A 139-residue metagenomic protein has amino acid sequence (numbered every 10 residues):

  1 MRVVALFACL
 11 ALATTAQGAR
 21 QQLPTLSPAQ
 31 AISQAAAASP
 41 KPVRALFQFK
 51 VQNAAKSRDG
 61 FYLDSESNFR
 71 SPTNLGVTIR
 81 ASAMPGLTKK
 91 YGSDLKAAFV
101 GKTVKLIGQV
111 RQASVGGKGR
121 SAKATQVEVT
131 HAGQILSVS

Functional and structural regions predicted by a protein language model:
M1-V4: Positively charged n-region of N-terminal signal peptides that target proteins for export
C9-Q17: Hydrophobic h-region of N-terminal signal peptides that target proteins for export in Gram-negative bacteria
A19-S139: OB-fold single-stranded nucleic acid-binding module
